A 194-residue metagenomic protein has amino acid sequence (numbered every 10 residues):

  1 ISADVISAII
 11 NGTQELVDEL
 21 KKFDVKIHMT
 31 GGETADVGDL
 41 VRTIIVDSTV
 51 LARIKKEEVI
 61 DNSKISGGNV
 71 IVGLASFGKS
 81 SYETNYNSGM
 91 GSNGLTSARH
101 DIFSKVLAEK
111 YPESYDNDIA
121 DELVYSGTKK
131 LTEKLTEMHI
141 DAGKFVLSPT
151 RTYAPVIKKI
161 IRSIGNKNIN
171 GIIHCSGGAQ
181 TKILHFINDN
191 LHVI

Functional and structural regions predicted by a protein language model:
I1-I194: Helix-biased detector of long, well-ordered alpha-helical tracts
